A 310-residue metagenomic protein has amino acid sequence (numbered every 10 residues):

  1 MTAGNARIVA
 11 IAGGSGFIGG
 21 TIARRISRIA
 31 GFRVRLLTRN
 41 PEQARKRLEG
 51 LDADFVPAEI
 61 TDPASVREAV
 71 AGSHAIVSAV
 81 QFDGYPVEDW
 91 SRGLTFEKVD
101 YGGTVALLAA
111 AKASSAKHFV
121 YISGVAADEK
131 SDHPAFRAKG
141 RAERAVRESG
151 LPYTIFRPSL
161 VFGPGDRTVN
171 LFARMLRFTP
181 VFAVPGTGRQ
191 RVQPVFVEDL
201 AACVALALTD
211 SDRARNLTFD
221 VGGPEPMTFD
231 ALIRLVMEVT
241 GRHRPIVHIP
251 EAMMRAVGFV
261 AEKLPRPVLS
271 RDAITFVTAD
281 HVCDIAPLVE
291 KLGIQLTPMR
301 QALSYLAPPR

Functional and structural regions predicted by a protein language model:
T2-I29: N-terminal Rossmann NAD(P)H-binding glycine-rich loop of SDR-like oxidoreductase domains
A3, A207-L269, C283-R310: Mid/C-terminal beta-alpha module of Rossmann-like enzyme folds, strongest in SDR-family dehydrogenases/epimerases
A12, L37, A79-V80, F119-V125 (+1 more regions): SDR active-site strand-loop-helix element
F17-T21, Y101, G140: Residues forming the Rossmann-fold NAD(P)(H) cofactor-binding site
G31-R39: Conserved glycine-rich Rossmann-like NAD(P)H-binding loop of the short-chain dehydrogenase/reductase
E42-A106, A110-S114, V125-D128: NAD(P)H-binding glycine-rich loop region in Rossmannoid oxidoreductase-like domains and their noncatalytic homologs
G103, R167-T168, T187-T209, N216-D220: Substrate-positioning beta->alpha
S123, E129, R144-R167, L171-R174 (+1 more regions): Conserved beta-loop-beta element that borders a ligand/cofactor-binding pocket
